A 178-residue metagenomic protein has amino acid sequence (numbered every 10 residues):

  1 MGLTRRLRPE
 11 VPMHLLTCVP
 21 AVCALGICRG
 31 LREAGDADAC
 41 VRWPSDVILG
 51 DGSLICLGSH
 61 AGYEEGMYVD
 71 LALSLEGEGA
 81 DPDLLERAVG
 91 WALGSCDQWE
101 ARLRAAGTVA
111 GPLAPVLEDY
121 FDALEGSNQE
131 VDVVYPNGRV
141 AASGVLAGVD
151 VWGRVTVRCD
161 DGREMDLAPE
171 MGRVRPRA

Functional and structural regions predicted by a protein language model:
M1-R8: Primarily the active-site beta-strand->alpha-helix module of PP2C/PPM metal-dependent phosphatases, and frequently
R8-A39, L49-A178: Long, positively charged amphipathic alpha-helical accessory segments at protein N-termini or as interdomain linkers
V41-S45: Short Gly/Ser/Thr- and Asp/Glu-enriched loop/turn motifs at secondary-structure junctions
